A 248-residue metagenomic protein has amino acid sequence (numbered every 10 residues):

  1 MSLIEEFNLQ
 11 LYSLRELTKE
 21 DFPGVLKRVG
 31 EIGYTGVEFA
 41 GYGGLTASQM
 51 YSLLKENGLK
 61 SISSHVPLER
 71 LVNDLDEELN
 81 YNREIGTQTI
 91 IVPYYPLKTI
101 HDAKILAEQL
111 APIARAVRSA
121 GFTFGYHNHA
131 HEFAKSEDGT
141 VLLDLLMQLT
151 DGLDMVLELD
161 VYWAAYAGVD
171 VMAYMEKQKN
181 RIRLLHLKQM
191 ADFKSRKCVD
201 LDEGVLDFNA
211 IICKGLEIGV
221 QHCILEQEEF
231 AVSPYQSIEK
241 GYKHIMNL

Functional and structural regions predicted by a protein language model:
M1-G30, G43, R83-G86, A120 (+3 more regions): Histidine-acidic metal/acid-base catalytic patches
N8, E38, S63, I91 (+4 more regions): Conserved beta-strand positions in the central sheet of alpha/beta enzyme cores
N8-E20, S64-L71, P96-D102: Active-site mouth loops of central-metabolism enzymes
T35-G36, K60, Q88, T123 (+2 more regions): Residue-level detector of anion-binding/catalytic polar loops
T35-G43: A short beta-strand-loop structural module common to alpha/beta enzyme folds
G43-L53, I100-D102, Q109: Active-site-adjacent beta->alpha loops and helix N-cap segments on the catalytic face of soluble alpha/beta enzymes
T46-H65, I113, A120-F122, S233 (+1 more regions): Short acidic, glycine/proline-enriched helix-loop-strand junctions
L68-V156, A164, Y235: Active-site acidic/histidine proton-transfer and metal-coordination neighborhood in alpha/beta enzyme cores
